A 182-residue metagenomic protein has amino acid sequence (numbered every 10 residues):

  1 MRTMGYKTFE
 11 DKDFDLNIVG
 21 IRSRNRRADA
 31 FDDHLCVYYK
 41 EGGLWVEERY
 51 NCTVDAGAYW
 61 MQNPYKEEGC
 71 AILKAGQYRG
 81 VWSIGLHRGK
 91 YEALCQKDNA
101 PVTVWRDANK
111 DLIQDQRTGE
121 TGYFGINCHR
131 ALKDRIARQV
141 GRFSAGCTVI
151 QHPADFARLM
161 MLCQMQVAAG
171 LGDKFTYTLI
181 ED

Functional and structural regions predicted by a protein language model:
M1-G141, D155-Q164, G172-F175, D182: Cell wall/extracellular polymer interaction/catalysis modules
I150-Q151: A conserved hydrophobic position in a structured secondary element of the catalytic/binding core that shapes
